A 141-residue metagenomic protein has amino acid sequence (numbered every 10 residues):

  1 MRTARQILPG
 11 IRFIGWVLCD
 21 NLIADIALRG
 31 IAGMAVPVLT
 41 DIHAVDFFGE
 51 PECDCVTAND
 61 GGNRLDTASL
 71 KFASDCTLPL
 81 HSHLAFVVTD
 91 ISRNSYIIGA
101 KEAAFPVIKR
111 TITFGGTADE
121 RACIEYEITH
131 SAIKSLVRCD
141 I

Functional and structural regions predicted by a protein language model:
M1-T67, F105-A118: Solvent-exposed edge beta-strands and adjacent loop segments that serve as assembly or binding interfaces
W16, N21, D75-T77, I91-S92 (+2 more regions): Generic structural motif
L22-L28, A58, H81-H83, I97-G99 (+2 more regions): Generic local-structure boundary detector
H43, H81-H83, H130: Histidine (H) residue identity feature
C55-C76, E120-K134: Oligomerization/assembly interface segments of phage tail-like spikes and tubes
A68-E102: Short, acidic/charged, Gly/Pro-enriched secondary-structure junctions
A103-I141: Mixed-charge, glycine-accented linear interaction segment located at domain edges/termini
